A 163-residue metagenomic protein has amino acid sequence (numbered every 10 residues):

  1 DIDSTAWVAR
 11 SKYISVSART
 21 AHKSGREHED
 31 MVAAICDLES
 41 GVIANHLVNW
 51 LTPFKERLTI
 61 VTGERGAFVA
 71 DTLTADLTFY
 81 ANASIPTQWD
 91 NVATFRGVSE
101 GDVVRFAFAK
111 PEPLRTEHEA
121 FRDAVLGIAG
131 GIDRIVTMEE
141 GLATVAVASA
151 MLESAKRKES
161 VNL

Functional and structural regions predicted by a protein language model:
D1-F54, I60, T74, E139: Rossmann-like dinucleotide-binding domain that binds NAD(P)(H)
D1-T5, R115-R122, A148-S149: A general structural signal for well-ordered alpha-helical segments in protein cores
V32-A34, R57-T59, G66, R134 (+1 more regions): Residue-level detector of beta-strand structural context in well-folded domains
D37, T62, Y80-N82: A generic structural motif
I43, A67, G101-R105, D133 (+1 more regions): Short, mixed charged/polar active-site loops that provide acid/base catalysis or chelate metal/phosphate cofactors
A67-V98: Mobile, glycine-enriched helix-loop/loop "lid" segments at the mouths of ligand-binding/catalytic clefts that gate
R105-E119, V136: Active-site loop of classical SDR/Rossmann-like NAD(P)-dependent oxidoreductases, centered on the catalytic Tyr-X3-Lys
A120-L163: C-terminal helix-rich "cap/oligomerization" subdomain common to oxidoreductases
